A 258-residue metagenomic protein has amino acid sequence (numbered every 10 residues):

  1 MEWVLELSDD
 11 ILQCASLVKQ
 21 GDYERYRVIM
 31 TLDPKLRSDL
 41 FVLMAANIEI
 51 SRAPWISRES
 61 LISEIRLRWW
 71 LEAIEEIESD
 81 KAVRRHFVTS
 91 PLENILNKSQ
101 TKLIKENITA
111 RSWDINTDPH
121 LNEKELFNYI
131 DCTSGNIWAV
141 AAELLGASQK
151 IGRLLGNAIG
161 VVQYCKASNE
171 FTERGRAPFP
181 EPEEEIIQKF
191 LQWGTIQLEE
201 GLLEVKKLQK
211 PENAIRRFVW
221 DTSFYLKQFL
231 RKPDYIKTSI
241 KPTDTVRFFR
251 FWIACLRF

Functional and structural regions predicted by a protein language model:
E2-P91, N107, R111, I130-A139 (+3 more regions): Catalytic cores of Mg2+-dependent Asp-rich isoprenoid enzymes
K98-K105: Long amphipathic N-terminal alpha/beta scaffold segment
S112-E123: Acidic/His metal-coordination segments adjacent to aromatic residues that form catalytic metal sites in metalloenzymes
E123-K124, W138-K150: A long, hydrophobic alpha-helical segment
F127: Short acidic-aromatic active-site loops that bind/stabilize oxyanions
